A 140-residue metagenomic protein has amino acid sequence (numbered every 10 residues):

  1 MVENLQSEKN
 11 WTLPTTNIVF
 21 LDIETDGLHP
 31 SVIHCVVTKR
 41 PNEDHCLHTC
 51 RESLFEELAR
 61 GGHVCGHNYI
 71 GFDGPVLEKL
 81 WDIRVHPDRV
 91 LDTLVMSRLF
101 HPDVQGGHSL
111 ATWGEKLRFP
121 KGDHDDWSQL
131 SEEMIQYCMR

Functional and structural regions predicted by a protein language model:
V2-N4, P14-L21, G27-R140: Conserved DEDDh/DEDDy metal-dependent 3′-5′ exonuclease domain
Q6-E8: Nucleotide-sugar donor-binding/catalytic module of glycosyltransferases that assemble extracellular/cell-envelope
